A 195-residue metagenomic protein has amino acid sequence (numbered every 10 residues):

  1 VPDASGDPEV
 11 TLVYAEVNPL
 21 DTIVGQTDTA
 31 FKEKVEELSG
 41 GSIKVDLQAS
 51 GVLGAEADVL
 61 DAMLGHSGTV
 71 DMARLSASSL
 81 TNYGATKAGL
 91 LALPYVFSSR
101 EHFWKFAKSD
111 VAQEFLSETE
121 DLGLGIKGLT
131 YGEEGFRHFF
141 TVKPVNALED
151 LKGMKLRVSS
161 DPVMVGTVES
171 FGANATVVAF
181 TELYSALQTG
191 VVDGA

Functional and structural regions predicted by a protein language model:
V1-T11: Short, low-complexity disordered leader/linker segments with a strong preference for bacterial N-terminal type II
T11-A30, S50-A55: Extracytoplasmic "Venus flytrap"
D21-D46, P162-G166: Short, polar/charged alpha-helical segment
A30, E37-L38, K44-L64, S99: Extracytoplasmic small-molecule ligand-binding "clamshell" domains of the periplasmic binding protein/Venus flytrap
E33-E36, H66-M72, S76-N174: Contiguous mixed-secondary-structure segments that line small-molecule binding/active-site clefts of soluble domains
G41-I43, V59-L75, A173-A175, T189-A195: Alpha-to-beta junction loops
L47-D61, S160-V163, T176-T189: Short helix-initiation/N-cap motifs at beta->coil->alpha
A77-G84, Y184-Q188, A195: A ligand-binding cleft/hinge motif common to bilobed small-molecule-binding domains
